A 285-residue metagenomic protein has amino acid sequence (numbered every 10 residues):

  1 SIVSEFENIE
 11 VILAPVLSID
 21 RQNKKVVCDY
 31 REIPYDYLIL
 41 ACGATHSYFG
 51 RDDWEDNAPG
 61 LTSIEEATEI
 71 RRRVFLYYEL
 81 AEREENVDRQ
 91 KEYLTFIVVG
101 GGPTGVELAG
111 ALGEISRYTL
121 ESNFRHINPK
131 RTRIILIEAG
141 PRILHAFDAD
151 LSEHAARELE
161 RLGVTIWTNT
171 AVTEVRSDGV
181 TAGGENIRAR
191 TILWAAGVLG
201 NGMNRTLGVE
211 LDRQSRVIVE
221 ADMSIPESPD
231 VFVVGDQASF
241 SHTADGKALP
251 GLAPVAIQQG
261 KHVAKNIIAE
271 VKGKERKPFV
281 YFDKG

Functional and structural regions predicted by a protein language model:
S1-Y37, H145-T165: N-terminal Rossmann-like dinucleotide/flavin-binding domain of flavoprotein oxidoreductases that bind FAD/FMN
I9, A58, G163-T165, T170 (+1 more regions): Short, conserved active-site loop motifs that form the nucleotide-linked donor/cofactor pocket
A14-L17, R21, N169-T173, S177-D178 (+1 more regions): Conserved SAM/SAH-binding loop
I39, G43-A44, A171, L193 (+1 more regions): Short glycine-/small-residue-rich Rossmann-like dinucleotide-binding loops
S47-T104, L112-Y118: Glycine-rich dinucleotide-binding loop and its adjacent helix/turn
N57-N86, D178-T181, E185-K265, A269: FAD-site-proximal beta/loop scaffold in flavoenzymes
E92-F96, L108-T170: Rossmann-like dinucleotide-binding cores of NAD(P)H-dependent redox enzymes
Q259-G285: C-terminal, flexible cofactor-proximal segment of oxidoreductases
